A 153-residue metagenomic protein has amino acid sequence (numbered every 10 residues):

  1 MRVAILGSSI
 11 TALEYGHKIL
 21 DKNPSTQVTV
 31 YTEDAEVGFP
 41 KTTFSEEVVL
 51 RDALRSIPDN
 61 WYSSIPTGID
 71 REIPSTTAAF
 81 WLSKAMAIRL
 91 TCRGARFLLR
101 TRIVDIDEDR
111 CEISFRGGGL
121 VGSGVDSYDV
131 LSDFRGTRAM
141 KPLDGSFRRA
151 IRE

Functional and structural regions predicted by a protein language model:
M1-T11: Beta1/beta-strand and adjacent pyrophosphate-binding region of the FAD-binding site in flavoprotein oxidoreductases
G7, T32-D34, R135: Short beta-strand/turn micro-motifs composed of small residues that flank or help shape donor/cofactor-binding pockets
T11, E36, A139: Surface-exposed, flexible loop/turn segments at secondary-structure boundaries
E14-D70, F80-W81: N-terminal FAD cofactor-binding segment of flavoenzymes
H17-L20, A87, T91: Class I S-adenosyl-L-methionine
V28, R93-E153: Predominantly flavin-linked oxidoreductase catalytic cores and closely associated redox partners
L54-S56, L90, L98: Hydrophobic alpha-helix position signal
I69-R89: Short beta-strand to alpha-helix junction loop
